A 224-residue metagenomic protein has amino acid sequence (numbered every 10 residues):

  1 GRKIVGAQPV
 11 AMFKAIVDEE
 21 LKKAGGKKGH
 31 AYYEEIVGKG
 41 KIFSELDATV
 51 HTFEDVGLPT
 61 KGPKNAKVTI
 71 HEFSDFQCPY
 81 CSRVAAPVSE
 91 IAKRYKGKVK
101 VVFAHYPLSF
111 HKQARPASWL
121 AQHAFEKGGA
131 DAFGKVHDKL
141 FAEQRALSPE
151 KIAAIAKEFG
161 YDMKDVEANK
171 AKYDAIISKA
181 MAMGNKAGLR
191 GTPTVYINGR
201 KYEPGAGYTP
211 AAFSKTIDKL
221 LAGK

Functional and structural regions predicted by a protein language model:
G1-H51, V68-T69, F73, S89-E90 (+1 more regions): C-terminal cap of thioredoxin/glutaredoxin-like
R2, H51, L58-P59, Y106 (+1 more regions): Flexible, active-site-adjacent loop/turn segments at secondary-structure boundaries
I4, T60-K61, L147, Y202: Short clusters of hydrophobic/aromatic residues that line enzyme substrate/ligand-binding pockets
G6, D55, P63, V101 (+3 more regions): Generic structural "secondary-structure junction" signal
E19, H71-E158, A187-R190, T216-G223: Structural alpha/beta surface segment adjacent to cysteine/selenocysteine redox centers across thiol/disulfide enzymes
F43-H51, G57, Q122-G129: A broadly tuned preference for mixed-charge, low-complexity surface segments
H51-V68, K93: A short beta-strand-turn-helix
